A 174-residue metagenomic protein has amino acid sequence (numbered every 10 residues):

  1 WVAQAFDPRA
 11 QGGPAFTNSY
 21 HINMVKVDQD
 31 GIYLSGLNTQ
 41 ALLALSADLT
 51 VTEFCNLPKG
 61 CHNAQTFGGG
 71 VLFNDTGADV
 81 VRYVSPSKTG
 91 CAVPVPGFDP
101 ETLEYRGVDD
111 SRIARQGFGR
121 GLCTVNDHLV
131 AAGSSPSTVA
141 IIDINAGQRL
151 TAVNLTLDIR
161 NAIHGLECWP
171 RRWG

Functional and structural regions predicted by a protein language model:
W1-A10, T52-L57, G90-G107, L150-D158: Beta-propeller fold detector
W1-E53: Solenoidal tandem-repeat scaffolds enriched in leucines and small polar residues
R9-Q29, N56-G70, A78, E101-Y105 (+2 more regions): Beta-rich, blade/repeat-based domains predominating in secreted/periplasmic proteins but also intracellular
V27, L34-N38, F73-A78, A131-S135: Conserved beta-strand positions in repeat-built beta-propeller and related beta-rich domains
L37-T39, L57-K59, G69, D75-A78 (+2 more regions): Histidine- and/or cysteine-centered catalytic micro-motif in compact active-site loops
Q40-L43, D79-R82, T138-A140: Structural signal for beta-propeller blades
L45-L49, S85-K88, D143-G147: Short loop/turn segments that connect beta-strands within beta-propeller blades
S135-G174: Blade-level signature of beta-propeller repeat domains, shared across WD40, Kelch, NHL, RCC1 and BNR/Asp-box propellers
